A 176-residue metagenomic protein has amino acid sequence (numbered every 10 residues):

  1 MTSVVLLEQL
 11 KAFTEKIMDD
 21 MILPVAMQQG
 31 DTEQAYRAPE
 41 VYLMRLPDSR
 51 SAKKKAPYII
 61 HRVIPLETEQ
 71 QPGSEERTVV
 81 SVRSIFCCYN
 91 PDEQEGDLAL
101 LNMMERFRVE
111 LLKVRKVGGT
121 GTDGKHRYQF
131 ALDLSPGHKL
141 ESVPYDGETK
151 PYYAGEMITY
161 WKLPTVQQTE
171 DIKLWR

Functional and structural regions predicted by a protein language model:
M1-P72, L174-R176: Small/polar-rich, solvent-exposed N-terminal microdomains that initiate assembly or binding
D48, E67-E75, G137-T149: Catalytic micro-motifs at enzyme active sites that drive phosphoryl/nucleotidyl and oxygen chemistry
K53, S74-T78, A99, G147-Y153: A generic structural micro-feature
I59, V80-V82, G155-T159: Hydrophobic residues positioned within well-ordered beta-strands of beta-sheet architectures
R62-P91: Active-site-adjacent structural patch at catalytic or cofactor/ligand-binding sites
T68-P72, Y89-E95, L163-I172: Short, cysteine-centered beta-strand-loop-beta hairpins and adjacent loop/turn segments enriched in charged/polar
S84-I85, N90-R108: Long, charged/polar, surface-exposed segments that mediate recognition or autoinhibition
L101-Q168, R176: Acidic-leaning, charged glycine-interspersed low-complexity segments
